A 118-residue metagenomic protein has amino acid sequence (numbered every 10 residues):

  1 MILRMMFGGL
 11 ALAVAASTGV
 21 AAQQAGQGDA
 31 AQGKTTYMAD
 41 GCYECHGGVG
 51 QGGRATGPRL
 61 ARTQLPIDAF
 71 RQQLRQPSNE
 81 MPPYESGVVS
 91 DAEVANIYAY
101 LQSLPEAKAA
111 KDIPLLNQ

Functional and structural regions predicted by a protein language model:
M1-Q27, D112-Q118: N-terminal export/targeting leaders of redox proteins
F7, L65, S86: Residue-level marker of positions within ordered structural domains that often coincide with functionally constrained
L10, E44, G53, P77 (+2 more regions): Residue-level detector of solvent-exposed, low-hydrophobicity positions
Q23-A31, A39-D40, G48, P83-Q118: Flexible coil segments in periplasmic/lumen-exposed cytochrome c-class electron-transfer proteins
A30-M38, E44-P83: Gly/Gly-Pro-rich "capping" loops immediately C-terminal to redox-active cysteine motifs in periplasmic/lumenal
